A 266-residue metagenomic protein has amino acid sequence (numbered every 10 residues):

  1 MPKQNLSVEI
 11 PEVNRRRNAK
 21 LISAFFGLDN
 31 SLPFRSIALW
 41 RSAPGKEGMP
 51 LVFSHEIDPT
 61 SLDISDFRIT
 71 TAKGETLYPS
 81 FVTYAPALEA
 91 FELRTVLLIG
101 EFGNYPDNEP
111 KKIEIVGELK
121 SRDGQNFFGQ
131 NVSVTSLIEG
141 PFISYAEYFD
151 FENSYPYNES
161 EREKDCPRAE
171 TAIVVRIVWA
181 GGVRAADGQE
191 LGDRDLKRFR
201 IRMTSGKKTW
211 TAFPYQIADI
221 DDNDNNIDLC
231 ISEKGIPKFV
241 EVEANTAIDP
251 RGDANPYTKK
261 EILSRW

Functional and structural regions predicted by a protein language model:
P2-W266: Non-catalytic beta-sheet/beta-sandwich ligand-binding modules that flank or precede catalytic cores
